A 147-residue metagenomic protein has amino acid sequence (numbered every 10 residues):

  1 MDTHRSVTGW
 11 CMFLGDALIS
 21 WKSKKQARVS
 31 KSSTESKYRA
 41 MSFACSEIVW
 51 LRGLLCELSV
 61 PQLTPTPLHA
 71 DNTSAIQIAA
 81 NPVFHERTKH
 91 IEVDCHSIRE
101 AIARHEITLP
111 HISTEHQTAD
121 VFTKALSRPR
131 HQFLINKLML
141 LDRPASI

Functional and structural regions predicted by a protein language model:
M1-D16: Acidic, metal-ligating active-site segments
L18, S23-I147: RNase H-like nuclease module associated with reverse transcription
